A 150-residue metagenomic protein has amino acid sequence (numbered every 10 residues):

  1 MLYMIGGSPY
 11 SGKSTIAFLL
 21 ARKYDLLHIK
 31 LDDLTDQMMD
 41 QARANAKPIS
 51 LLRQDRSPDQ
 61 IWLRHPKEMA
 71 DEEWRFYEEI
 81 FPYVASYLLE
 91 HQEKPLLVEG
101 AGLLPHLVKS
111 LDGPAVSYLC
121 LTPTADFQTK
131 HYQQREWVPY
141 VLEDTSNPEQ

Functional and structural regions predicted by a protein language model:
M1-Y3, E93: Pre-Walker A (Motif I) flank of P-loop NTPase domains
I5-G7: Hydrophobic anchor at the beta1->P-loop junction of P-loop NTPases
Y10: Walker A (P-loop) phosphate-binding loop of P-loop NTPases
S14: Walker A/P-loop
Y24-A42: Short beta-strand-centered segment that lines the nucleotide-binding/catalytic pocket of NTP-utilizing
M38-P95, G102: ATP-dependent small-molecule kinase phosphotransfer cores that center on conserved nucleotide phosphate-binding segments
P114-Q150: A glycine- and Lys/Arg-enriched "phosphate-lid" helix/loop adjacent to the NTP-binding pocket of small-molecule kinases
